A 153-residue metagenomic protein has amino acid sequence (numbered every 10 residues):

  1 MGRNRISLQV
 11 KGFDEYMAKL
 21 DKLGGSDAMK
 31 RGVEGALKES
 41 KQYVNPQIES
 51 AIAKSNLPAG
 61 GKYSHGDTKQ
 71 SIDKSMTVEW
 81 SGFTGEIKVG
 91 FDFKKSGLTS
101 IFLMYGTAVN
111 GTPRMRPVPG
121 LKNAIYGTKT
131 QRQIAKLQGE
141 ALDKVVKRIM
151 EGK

Functional and structural regions predicted by a protein language model:
M1-I87, G106-K153: Short, Lys/Arg-rich flexible segments
E86-G90, S96: A contiguous, low-structure linker/loop signature
K94-T112: Extended Gly/Ser/Thr-rich low-complexity repeat segments, especially those forming or decorating extracellular
